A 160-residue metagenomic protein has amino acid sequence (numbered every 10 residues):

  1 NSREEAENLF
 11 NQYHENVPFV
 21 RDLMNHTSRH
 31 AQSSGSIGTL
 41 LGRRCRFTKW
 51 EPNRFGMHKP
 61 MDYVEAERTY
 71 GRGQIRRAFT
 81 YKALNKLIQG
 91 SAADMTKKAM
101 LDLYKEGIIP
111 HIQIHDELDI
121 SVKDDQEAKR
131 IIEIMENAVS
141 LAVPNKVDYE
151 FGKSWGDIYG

Functional and structural regions predicted by a protein language model:
N1-G160: Conserved catalytic core of nucleotide polymerization and phosphodiester-bond processing enzymes
